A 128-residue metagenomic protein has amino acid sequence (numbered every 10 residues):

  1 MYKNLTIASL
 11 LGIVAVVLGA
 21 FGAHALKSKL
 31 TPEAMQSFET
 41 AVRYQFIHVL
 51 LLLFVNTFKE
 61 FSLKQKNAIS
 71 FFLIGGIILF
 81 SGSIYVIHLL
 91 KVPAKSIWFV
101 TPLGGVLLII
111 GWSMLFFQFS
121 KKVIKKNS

Functional and structural regions predicted by a protein language model:
M1-S128: Polytopic transmembrane helical bundles with strong interfacial aromatic enrichment
